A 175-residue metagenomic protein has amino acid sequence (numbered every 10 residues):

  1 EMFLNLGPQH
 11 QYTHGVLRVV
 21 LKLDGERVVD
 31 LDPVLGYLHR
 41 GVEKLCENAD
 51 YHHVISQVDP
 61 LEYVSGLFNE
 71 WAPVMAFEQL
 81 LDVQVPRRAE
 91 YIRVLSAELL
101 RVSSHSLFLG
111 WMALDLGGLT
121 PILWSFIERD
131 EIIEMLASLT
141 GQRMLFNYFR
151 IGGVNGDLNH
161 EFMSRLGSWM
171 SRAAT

Functional and structural regions predicted by a protein language model:
E1-R18, K22-T175: Active-site bordering "gate/hinge" segments that shape substrate access to catalytic or cofactor-binding pockets
